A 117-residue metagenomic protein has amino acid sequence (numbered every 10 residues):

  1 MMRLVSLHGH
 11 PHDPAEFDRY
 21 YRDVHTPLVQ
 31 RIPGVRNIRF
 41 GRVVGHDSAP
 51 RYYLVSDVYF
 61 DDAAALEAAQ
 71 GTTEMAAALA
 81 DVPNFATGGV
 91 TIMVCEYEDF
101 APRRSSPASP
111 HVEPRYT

Functional and structural regions predicted by a protein language model:
M1-T117: Macromolecular interaction modules
